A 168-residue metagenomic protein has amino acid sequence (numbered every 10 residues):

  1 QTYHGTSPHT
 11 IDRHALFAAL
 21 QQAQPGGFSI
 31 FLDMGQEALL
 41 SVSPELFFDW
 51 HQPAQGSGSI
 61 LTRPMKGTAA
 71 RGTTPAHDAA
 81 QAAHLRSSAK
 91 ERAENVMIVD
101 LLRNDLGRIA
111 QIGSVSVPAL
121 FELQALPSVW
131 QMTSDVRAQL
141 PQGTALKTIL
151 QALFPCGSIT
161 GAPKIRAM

Functional and structural regions predicted by a protein language model:
Q1-M168: Extended alpha-helical targeting/anchoring segments, especially N-terminal organellar/secretory targeting helices
